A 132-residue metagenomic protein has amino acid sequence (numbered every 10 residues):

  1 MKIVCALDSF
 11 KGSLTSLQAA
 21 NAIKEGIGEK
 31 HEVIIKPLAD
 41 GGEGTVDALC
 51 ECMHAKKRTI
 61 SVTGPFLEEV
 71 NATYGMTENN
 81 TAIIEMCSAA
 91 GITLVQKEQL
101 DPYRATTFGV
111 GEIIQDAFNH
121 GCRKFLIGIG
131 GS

Functional and structural regions predicted by a protein language model:
M1-I129: N-terminal loops that bind phosphate or other acidic moieties and the adjacent beta-alpha structural core
S132: IQ-motif-like calmodulin-binding regions
